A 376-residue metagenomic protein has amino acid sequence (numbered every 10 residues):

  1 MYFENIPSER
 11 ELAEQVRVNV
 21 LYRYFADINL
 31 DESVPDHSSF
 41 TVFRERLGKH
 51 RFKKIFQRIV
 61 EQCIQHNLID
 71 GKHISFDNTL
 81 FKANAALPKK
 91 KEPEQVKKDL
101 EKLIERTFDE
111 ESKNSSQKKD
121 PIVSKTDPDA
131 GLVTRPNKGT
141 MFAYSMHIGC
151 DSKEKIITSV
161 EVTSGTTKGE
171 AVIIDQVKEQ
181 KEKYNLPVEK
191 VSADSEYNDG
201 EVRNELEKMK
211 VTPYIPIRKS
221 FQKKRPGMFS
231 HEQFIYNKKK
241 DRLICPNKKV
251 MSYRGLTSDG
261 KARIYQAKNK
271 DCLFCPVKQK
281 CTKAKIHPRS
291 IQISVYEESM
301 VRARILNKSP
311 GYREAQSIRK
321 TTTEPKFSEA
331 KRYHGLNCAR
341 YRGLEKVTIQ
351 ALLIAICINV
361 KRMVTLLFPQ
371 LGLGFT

Functional and structural regions predicted by a protein language model:
N5-V18, I28-T376: Anion-binding and metal-coordination hotspots
R23-D27: Short arginine-rich
